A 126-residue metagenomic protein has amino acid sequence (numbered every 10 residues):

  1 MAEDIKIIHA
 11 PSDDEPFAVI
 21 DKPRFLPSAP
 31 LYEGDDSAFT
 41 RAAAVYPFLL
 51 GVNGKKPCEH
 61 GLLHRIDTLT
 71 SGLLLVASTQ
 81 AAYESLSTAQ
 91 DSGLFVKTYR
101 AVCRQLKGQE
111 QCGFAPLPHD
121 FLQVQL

Functional and structural regions predicted by a protein language model:
M1-L126: RNA pseudouridine synthases
